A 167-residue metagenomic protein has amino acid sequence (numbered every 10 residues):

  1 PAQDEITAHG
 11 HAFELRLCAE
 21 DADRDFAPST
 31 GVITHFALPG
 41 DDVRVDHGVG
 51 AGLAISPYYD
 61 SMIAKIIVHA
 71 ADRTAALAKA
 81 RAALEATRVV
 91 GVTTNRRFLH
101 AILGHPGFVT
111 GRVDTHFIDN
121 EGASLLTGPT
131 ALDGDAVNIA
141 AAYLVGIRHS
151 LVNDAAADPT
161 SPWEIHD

Functional and structural regions predicted by a protein language model:
P1-D167: Catalytic cores of soluble metabolic enzymes centered on carboxylation/carboxyl-transfer
